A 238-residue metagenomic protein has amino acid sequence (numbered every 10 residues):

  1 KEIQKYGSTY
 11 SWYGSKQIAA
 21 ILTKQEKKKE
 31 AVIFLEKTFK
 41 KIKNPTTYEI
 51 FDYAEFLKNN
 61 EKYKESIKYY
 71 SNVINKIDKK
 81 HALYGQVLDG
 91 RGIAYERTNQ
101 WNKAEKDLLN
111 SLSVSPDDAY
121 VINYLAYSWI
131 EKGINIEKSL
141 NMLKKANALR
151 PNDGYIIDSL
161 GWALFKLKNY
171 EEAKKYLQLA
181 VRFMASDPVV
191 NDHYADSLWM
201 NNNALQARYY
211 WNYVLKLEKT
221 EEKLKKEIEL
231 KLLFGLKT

Functional and structural regions predicted by a protein language model:
K1-I3, L35, Y70, L108 (+3 more regions): Hydrophobic/aromatic packing residues within the alpha-helices of TPR/SEL1-like helical repeat arrays
K5-T9, K41-I42, K76-K80, V114 (+3 more regions): Structural marker of alpha-solenoid helical repeat scaffolds
Q17, D52, G90, Y124 (+3 more regions): Canonical tetratricopeptide repeat
A20, E55, I93, Y127-S128 (+2 more regions): Residue-level recognition of tetratricopeptide repeat
Q25, N60, T98, K132-G133 (+2 more regions): Structural motif corresponding to the intra-repeat A-B loop/turn of tetratricopeptide repeats
D192-H193, M200-T238: Terminal, low-structured helical/coil segments at or just beyond the last alpha-helical repeat
